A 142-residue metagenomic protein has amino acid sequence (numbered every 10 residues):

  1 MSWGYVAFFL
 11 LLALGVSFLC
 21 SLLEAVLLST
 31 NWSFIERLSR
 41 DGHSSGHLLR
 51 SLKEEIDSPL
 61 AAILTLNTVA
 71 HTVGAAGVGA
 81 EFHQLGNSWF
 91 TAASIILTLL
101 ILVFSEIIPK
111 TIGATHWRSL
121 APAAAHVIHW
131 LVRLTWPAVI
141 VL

Functional and structural regions predicted by a protein language model:
M1-L142: Membrane-embedded alpha-helical segments of inner-membrane proteins
